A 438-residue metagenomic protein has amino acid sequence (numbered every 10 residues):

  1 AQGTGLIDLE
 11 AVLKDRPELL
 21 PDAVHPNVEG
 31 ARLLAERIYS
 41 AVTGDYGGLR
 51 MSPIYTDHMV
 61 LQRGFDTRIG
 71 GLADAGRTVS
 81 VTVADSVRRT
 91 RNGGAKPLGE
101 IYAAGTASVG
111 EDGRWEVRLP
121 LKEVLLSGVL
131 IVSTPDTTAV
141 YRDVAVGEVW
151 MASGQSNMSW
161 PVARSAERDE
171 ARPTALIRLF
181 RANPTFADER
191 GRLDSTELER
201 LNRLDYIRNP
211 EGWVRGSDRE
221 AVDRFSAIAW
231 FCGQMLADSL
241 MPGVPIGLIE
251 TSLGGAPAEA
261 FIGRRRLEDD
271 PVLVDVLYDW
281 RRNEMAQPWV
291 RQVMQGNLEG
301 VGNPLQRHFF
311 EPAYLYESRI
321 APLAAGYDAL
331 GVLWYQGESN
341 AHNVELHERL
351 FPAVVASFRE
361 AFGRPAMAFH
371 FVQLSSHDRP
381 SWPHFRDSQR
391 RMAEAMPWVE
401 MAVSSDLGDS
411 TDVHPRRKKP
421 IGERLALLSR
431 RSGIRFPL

Functional and structural regions predicted by a protein language model:
A1-Q2, L6, E10-E18, D22 (+2 more regions): Cell-envelope and extracellular/periplasmic
N27-E29: Accessory beta->alpha helical hairpin/"wing" motif in late/C-terminal subdomains of nucleic-acid enzymes
A35: Short-chain dehydrogenase/reductase
